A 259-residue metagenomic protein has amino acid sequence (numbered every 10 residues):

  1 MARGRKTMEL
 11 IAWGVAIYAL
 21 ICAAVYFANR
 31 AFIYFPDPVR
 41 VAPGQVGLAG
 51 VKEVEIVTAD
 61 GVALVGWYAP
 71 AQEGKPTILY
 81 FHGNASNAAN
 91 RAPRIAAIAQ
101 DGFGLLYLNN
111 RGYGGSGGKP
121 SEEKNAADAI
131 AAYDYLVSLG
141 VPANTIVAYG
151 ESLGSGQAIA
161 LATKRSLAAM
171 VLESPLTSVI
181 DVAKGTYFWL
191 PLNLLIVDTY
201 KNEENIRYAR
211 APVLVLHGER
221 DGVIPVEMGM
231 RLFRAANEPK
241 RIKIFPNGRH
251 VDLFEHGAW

Functional and structural regions predicted by a protein language model:
L10-V57: An N-terminal hydrophobic leader/cap segment in hydrolases
A59-L139, N144, A162: Membrane-embedded segments
R94, N202, A211, P225-R234: Short alpha-helix in the alpha/beta-hydrolase fold that links the catalytic acid
Y135-W189: Primarily recognizes the serine-hydrolase "nucleophile elbow" in alpha/beta-hydrolase and SGNH/GDSL folds
Y208-R210, V215-D221: Short beta-strand/loop motif that positions the catalytic acidic residue of the alpha/beta-hydrolase fold
E219-I224, H250-D252: Acidic catalytic loop of the alpha/beta-hydrolase fold
M230-V251: Catalytic histidine neighborhood in serine/cysteine hydrolases with alpha/beta-hydrolase-type architecture
F254-W259: Post-His helix in hydrolase/transferase enzymes
